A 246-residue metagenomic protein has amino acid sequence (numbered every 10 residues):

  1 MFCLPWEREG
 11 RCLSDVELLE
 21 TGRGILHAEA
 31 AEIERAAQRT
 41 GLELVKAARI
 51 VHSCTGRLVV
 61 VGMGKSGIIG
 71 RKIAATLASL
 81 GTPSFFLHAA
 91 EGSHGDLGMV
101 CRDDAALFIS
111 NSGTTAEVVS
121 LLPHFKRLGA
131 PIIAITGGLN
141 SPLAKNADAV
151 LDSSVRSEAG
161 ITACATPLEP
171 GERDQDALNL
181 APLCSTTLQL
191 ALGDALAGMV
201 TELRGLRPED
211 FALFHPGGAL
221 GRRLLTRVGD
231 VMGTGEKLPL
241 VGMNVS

Functional and structural regions predicted by a protein language model:
F2, E17-S53: An N-terminal, well-structured beta->alpha segment
R23-E29, L77, T226-G233: Short, basic/glycine-rich phosphate-binding loops at helix/coil junctions that contact nucleotide phosphates
A28, R35, K46, I50-S53 (+7 more regions): Alpha-helical scaffold segments in soluble metabolic enzymes
G56-A191, A197-V200: Glycine-rich phosphate-binding loops that contact phosphosugars or nucleotide phosphates
E202-L213, G221-T226, P239: Short, structured loop/turn "capping" segments at alpha-beta junctions
R222-S246: Bateman/CBS regulatory modules and CBS-like beta-alpha motifs in cytosolic regions of diverse proteins
